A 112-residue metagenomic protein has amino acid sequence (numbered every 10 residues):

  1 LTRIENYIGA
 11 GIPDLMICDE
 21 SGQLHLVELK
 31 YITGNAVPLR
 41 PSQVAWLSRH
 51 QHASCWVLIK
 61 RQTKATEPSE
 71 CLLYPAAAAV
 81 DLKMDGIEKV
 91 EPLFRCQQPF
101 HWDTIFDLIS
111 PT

Functional and structural regions predicted by a protein language model:
L1-S21: Active-site metal-binding core of divalent-cation-utilizing nuclease and nuclease-like domains
T2, G11, P41-A45, E88 (+1 more regions): Membrane-topology and secretion signals of cell-surface/extracellular proteins
I4, L26-L29, L58: Short, conserved beta-strand edge motifs with alternating hydrophobic and charged residues
I12-P13, Q23-L24, A53-W56: Short, surface-exposed beta-edge/turn micro-motifs
L15-I17, G22-T33: Conserved catalytic cores of phosphodiester-cleaving nucleases, focusing on short active-site segments
I32-Q51: Mg2+/Mn2+-dependent nuclease catalytic core
H50-D81: Nucleic-acid nuclease catalytic cores
K89-T112: Charged phosphate-binding loop/patch that engages nucleotide di/tri-phosphates or the phosphate backbone of nucleic
